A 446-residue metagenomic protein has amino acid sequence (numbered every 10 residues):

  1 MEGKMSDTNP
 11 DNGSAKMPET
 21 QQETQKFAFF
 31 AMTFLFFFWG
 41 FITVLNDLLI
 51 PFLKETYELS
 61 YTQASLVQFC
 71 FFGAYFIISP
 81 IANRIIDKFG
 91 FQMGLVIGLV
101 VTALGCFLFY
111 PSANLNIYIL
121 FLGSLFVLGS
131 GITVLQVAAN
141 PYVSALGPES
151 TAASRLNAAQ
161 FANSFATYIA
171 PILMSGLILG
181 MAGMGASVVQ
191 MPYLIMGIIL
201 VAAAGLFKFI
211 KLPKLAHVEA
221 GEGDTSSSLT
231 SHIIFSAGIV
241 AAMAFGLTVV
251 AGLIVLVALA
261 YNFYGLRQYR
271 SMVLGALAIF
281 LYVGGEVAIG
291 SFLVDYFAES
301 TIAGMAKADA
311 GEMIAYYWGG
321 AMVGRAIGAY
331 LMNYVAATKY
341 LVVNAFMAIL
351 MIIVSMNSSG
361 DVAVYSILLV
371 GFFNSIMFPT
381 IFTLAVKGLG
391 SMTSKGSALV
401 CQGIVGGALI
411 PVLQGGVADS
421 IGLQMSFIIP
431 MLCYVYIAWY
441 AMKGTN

Functional and structural regions predicted by a protein language model:
F27-E55, L59, A82, A139-N140 (+2 more regions): Extracytoplasmic
N46-I50, F235-I254, A260-I314: Extracytoplasmic gate region of multi-pass secondary transporters
L66-R84, A315-I327, G406-L409: Central cavity-lining transmembrane alpha-helices of secondary-active solute carriers, predominantly the Major
V100-L115, F346-S359: C-terminal ends and interior cores of transmembrane alpha-helices in multi-pass membrane transporters/permeases
Y118-L135, V362-M377: Hydrophobic core of transmembrane alpha-helices in multi-pass small-molecule transporters, especially MFS/SLC-type
V134-P148, S375-G390: Intracellular juxtamembrane helix-capping segments at the cytosolic ends of symmetry-related transmembrane helices
T151-S175, S397-I410: Glycine-rich segments within core transmembrane alpha-helices of 12-TM secondary carriers
A158-V218, E222-L253: Helix-loop-helix hairpin linking two adjacent transmembrane segments in secondary transporters
